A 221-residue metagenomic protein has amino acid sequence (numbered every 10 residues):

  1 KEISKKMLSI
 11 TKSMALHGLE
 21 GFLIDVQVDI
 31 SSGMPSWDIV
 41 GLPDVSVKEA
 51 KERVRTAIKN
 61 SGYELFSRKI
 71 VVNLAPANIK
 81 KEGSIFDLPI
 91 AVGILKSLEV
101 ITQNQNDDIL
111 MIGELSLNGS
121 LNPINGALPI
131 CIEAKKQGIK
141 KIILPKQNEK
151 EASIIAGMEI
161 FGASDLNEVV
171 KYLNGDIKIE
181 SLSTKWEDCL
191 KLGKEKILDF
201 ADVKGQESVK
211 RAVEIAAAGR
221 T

Functional and structural regions predicted by a protein language model:
I3-T221: Peripheral, non-AAA+ core regions of ATP-driven protein-machinery
